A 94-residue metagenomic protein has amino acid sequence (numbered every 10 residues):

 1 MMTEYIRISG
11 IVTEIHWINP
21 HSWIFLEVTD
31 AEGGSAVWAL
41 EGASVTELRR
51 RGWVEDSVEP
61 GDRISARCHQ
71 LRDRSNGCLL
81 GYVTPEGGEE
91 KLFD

Functional and structural regions predicted by a protein language model:
M1-I18: Short, glycine/small-residue-enriched coil/turn segments at secondary-structure junctions
E4, I8, S22-I24, A36-W38 (+2 more regions): Envelope-exposed proteins and targeting segments
S9-T13, R67, L79: Residues located in well-ordered beta-strands
I11, S44-W53: N-terminal post-signal-peptidase region of extra-cytosolic proteins
I18-T29: Short aromatic-glycine-enriched beta-strand elements
G33-V45: Short, basic/aromatic beta-hairpin or loop at an interaction surface
R49-A66: Short nucleic-acid-contacting surface segments enriched for D/E, G, S/T with interspersed K/R
L71-D94: OB-fold/S1-family single-stranded nucleic acid-binding modules
